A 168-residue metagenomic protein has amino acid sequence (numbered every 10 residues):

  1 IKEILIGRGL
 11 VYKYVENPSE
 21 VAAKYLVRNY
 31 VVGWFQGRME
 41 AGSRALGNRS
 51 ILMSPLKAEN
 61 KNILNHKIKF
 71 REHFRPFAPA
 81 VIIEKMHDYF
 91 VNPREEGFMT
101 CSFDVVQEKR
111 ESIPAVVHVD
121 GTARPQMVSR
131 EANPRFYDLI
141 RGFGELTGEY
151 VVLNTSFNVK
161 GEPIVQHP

Functional and structural regions predicted by a protein language model:
I1-P168: Flexible beta->alpha loop and helix N-cap segments adjacent to enzyme active/binding sites
